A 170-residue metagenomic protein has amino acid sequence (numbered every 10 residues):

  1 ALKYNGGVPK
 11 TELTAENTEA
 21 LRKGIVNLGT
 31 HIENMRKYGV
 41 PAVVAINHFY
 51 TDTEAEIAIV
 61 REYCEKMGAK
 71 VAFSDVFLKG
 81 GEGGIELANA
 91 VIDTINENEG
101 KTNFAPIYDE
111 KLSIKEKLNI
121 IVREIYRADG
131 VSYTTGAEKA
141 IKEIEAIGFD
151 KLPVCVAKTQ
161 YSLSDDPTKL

Functional and structural regions predicted by a protein language model:
A1-A20, V40: Gly-rich Lys/Arg/Thr-decorated short loops/hinges at beta-loop-alpha junctions or inter-strand turns that position
L21-G24, L28: Aromatic/hydrophobic pocket-lining residues that form the small-molecule binding cavity in soluble enzyme cores
N27, P41-A42: Cap/lid and interdomain-hinge subdomains that line or gate substrate/regulatory clefts in soluble alpha/beta enzymes
H31, R36-G39, I46, T51-T53 (+2 more regions): Hard-cation-handling environments
